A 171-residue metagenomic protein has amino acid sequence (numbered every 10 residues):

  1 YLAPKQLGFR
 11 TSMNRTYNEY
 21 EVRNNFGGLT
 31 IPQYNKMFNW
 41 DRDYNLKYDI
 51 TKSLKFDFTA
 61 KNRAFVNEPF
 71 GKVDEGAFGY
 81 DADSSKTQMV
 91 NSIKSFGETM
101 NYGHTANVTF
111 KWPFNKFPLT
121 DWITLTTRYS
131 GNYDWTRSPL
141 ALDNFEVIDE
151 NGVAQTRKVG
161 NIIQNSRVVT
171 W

Functional and structural regions predicted by a protein language model:
Y1-G8, K47-F58, W112-L125: Short loop/turn motifs that connect adjacent beta-strands in outer-membrane beta-barrel proteins
T11-E19, A60-V66, Y129-R137: Transmembrane beta-strands of outer-membrane beta-barrel pores
N18-G27, N67-A77, T136-E146: Outer-membrane beta-barrel translocator domains and adjoining extracellular loop/strand segments of Gram-negative
G27-P32, M89-G97, D149-I163: Extracellular loop and loop/strand-boundary signature of outer-membrane beta-barrel proteins
T30, A106-T126, S130-A141, T156-G160: Extended amphipathic alpha-helical scaffold segments
K36-R42, M100-A106, I163-W171: Residues that define the transmembrane beta-barrel architecture of outer-membrane proteins
Y44-Y48, A106-F114, W171: Residues on the lipid-exposed face of transmembrane beta-strands in outer-membrane beta-barrel proteins
D74-Q88, A141-V159: Solvent-exposed loop segments that connect transmembrane elements
